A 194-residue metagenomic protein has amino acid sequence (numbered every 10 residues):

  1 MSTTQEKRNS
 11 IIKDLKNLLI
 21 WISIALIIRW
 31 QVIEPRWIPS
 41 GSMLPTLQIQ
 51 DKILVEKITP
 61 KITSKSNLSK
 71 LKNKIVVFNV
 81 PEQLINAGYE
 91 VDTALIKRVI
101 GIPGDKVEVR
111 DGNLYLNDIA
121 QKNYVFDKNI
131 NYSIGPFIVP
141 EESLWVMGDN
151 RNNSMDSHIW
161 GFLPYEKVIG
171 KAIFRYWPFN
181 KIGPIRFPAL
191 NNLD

Functional and structural regions predicted by a protein language model:
M1-A94, E166-K167, K171-D194: Protein maturation boundaries and topogenic segments
K52, I75, K106, S143-L144: Residue-level marker of beta-strand positions
D92-I119: Mid-length scaffold segments of soluble, non-membrane domains
L116-Y132: PP2C/PPM family metal-dependent serine/threonine protein phosphatase catalytic domain, recognizing the conserved
D127-L144: Acidic loop->beta-strand submotif enriched in PP2C/PPM serine/threonine phosphatases
G148: Phosphate/adenylate-binding glycine loop and adjacent helical scaffold
S154-I159: Active-site loop architecture of trypsin-fold serine endopeptidases
